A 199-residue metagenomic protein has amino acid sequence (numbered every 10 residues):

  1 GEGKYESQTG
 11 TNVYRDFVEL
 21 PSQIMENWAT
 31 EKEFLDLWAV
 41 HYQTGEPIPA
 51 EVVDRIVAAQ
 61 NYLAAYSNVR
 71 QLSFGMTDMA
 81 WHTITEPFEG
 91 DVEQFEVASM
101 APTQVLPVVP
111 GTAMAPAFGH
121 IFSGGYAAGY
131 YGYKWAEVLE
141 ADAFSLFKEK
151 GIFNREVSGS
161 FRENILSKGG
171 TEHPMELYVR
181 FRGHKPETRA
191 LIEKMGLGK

Functional and structural regions predicted by a protein language model:
G1-K199: Cation-handling catalytic/transport regions enriched in His/Asp/Glu
